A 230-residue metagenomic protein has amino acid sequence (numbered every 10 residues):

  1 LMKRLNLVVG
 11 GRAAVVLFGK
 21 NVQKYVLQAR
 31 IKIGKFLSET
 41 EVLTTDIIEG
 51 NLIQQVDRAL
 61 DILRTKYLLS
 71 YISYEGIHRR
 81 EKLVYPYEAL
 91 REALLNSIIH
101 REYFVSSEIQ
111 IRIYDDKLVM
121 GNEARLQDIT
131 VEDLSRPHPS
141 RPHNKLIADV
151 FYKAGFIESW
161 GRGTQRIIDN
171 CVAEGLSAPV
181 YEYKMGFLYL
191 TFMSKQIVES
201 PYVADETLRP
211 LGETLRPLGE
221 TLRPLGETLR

Functional and structural regions predicted by a protein language model:
L1-S107, I113-R141, G163, G175-L176: Active-site helix-to-loop segments that bind/position phosphate- or nucleotide-bearing substrates and donors across
K24, I31, D128-R223: Flexible, glycine-/charge-rich segments associated with ATP-binding catalytic modules
T228-R230: Short acidic, hydrophobic short linear motifs in intrinsically disordered regions
